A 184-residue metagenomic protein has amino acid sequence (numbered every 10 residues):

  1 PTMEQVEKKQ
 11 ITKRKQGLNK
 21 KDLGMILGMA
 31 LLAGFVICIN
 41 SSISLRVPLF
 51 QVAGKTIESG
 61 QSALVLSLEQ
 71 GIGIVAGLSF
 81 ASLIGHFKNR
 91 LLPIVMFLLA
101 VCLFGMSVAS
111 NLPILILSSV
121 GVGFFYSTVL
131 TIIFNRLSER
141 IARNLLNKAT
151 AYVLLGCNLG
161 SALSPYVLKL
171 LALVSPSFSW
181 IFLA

Functional and structural regions predicted by a protein language model:
T2-L27: Juxtamembrane intracellular "pre-TM" segments in multi-pass secondary transporters
D22-N40, V120: Pair of pore-lining "gating" transmembrane helices in MFS-fold secondary transporters
S42-Q61: Short amphipathic helix-loop junctions that connect adjacent transmembrane helices in Major Facilitator Superfamily/SLC
A76-K88, A172: Helix-to-loop junctions at the C-terminal end of transmembrane segments in multipass secondary transporters
R90-F104: Structural signature of the two symmetry-related core transmembrane helices
T128-I141: Intracellular juxtamembrane helix-capping segments at the cytosolic ends of symmetry-related transmembrane helices
R143-V174: A late C-terminal transmembrane helix in Major Facilitator Superfamily
L170-A184: A membrane-interface helix-boundary motif in multi-pass transporters
